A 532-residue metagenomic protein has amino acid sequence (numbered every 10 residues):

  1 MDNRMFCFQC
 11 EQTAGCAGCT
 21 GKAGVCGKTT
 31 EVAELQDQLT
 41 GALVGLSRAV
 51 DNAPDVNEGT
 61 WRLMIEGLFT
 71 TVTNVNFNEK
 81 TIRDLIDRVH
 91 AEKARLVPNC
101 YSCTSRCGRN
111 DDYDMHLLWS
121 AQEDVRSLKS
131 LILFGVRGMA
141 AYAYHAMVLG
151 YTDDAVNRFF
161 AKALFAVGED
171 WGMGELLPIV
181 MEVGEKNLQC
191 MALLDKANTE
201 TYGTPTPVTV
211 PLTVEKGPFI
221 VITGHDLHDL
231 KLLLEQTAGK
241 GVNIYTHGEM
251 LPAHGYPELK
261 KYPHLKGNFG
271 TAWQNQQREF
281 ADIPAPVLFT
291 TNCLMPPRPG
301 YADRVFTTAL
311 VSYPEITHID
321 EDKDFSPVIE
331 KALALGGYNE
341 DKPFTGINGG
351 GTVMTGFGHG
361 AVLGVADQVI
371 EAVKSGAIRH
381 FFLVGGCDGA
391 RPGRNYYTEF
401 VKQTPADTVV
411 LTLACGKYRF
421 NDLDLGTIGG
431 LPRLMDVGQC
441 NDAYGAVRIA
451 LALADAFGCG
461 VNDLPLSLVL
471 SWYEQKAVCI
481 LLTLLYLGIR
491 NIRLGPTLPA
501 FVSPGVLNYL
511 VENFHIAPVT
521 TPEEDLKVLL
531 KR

Functional and structural regions predicted by a protein language model:
D2-V32, Q36-D37, G41-G45, P178-R532: Anaerobic metallocofactor- and corrinoid-dependent redox/one-carbon enzyme cores, especially those from methanogenesis
L43-T201: Electropositive, gly/pro-rich neighborhoods at or near active sites that engage anionic ligands
